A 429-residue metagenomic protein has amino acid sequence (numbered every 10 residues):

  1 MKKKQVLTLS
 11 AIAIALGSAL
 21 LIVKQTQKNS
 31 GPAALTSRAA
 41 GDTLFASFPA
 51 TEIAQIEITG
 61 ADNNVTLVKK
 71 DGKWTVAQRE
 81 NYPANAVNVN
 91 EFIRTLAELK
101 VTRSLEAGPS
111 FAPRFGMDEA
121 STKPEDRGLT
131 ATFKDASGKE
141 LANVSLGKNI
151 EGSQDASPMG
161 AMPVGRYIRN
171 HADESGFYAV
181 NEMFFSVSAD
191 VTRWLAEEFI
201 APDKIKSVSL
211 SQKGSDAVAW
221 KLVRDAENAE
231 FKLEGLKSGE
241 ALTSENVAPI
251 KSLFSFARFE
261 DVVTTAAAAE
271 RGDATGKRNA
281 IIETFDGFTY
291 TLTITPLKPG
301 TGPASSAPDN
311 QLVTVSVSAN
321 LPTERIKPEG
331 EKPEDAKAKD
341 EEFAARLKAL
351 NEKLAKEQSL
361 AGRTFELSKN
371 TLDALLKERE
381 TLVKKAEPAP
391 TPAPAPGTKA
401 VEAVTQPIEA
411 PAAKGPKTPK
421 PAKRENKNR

Functional and structural regions predicted by a protein language model:
M1-R429: Secondary-structure "cap/kink" motif recognition
